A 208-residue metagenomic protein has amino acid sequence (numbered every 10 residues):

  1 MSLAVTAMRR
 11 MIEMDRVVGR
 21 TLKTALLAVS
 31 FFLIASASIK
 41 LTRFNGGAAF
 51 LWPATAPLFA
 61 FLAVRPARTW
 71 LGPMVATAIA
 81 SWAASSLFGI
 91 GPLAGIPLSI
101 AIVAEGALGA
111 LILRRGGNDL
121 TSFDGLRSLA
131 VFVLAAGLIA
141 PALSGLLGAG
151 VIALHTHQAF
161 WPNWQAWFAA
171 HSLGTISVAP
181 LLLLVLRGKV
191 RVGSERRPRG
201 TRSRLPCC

Functional and structural regions predicted by a protein language model:
S2-F50, T55-Q158, V178-C208: Short helix-perturbing small/polar motifs within transmembrane alpha-helices
F132, W161-G174: Short aromatic-rich membrane-water interface segments that cap or initiate transmembrane helices in multi-pass membrane
